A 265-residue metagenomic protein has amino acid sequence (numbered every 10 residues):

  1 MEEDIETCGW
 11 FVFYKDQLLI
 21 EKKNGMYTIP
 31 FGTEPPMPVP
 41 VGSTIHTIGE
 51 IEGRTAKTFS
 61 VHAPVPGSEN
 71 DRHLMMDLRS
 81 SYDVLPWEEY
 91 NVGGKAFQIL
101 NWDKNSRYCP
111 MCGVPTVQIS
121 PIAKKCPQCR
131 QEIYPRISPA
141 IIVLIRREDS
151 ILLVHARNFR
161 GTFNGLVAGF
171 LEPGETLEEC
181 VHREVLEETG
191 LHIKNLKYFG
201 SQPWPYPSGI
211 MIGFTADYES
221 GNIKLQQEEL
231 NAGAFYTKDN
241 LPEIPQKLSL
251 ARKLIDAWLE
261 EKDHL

Functional and structural regions predicted by a protein language model:
M1-S106, R160-N164, Y206, Q226-L265: Nudix hydrolase/Nudix homology domain
F13, L18-E21, S120-L166, F170 (+2 more regions): N-terminal strand-loop-strand
P40-G42, G113, G174, G190: Glycine-centered helix-boundary capping/hinge motifs
V92-I141: Acidic, metal-coordinating catalytic segment for phosphate/diphosphate chemistry, firing primarily on the Nudix
I141, I210-I212, N231: Change "...and in nucleic-acid phosphodiester-cleaving endonucleases..." to "...and in nucleic-acid processing enzymes
H155-A156, A168, K197-Q202, Y218 (+2 more regions): Active-site proximal loops enriched in glycine and acidic residues that flank catalytic Cys/His/Asp and coordinate
G165-F199, F214, N222: The catalytic Nudix box helix
Q202-K224: Active-site-adjacent beta-strand/loop module that shapes the phosphate/pyrophosphate-binding cleft
